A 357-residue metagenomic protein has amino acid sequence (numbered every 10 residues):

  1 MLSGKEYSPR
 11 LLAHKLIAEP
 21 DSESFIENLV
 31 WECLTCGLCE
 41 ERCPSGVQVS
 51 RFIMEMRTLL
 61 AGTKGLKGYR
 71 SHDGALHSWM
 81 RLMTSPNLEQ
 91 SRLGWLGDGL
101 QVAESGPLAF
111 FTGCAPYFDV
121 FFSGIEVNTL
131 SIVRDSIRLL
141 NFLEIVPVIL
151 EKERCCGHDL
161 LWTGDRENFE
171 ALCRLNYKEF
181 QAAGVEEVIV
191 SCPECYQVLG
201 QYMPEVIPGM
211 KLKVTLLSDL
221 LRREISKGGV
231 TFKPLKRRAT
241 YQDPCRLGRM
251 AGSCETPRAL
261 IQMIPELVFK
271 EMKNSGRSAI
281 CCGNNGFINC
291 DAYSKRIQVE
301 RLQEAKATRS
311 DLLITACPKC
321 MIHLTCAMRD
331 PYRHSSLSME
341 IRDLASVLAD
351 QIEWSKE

Functional and structural regions predicted by a protein language model:
M1-I17, I26-N28, T112, M250-R258 (+1 more regions): Hydrophobic scaffolds flanking metal-cofactor catalytic centers in soluble metalloenzymes
L11-C155, D159-V190, Y196, Y202-I207: Iron-sulfur-cluster electron-transfer modules
L82, L220-S226, A349-Q351: Short, conserved secondary-structure transition motifs
S91-L93, L220-E224, K295-R296: Short gly/ser/thr-rich secondary-structure transition/capping motifs
L93-A103, K227-K233, E300: Glycine-/acidic-rich phosphate or pyrophosphate-binding loops and their flanking alpha/beta elements
F118-L212, R246-M263, L267-E357: Cofactor-cradling patches in redox/metallo enzymes
L217, R223-I264: C-terminal amphipathic alpha-helical segment
